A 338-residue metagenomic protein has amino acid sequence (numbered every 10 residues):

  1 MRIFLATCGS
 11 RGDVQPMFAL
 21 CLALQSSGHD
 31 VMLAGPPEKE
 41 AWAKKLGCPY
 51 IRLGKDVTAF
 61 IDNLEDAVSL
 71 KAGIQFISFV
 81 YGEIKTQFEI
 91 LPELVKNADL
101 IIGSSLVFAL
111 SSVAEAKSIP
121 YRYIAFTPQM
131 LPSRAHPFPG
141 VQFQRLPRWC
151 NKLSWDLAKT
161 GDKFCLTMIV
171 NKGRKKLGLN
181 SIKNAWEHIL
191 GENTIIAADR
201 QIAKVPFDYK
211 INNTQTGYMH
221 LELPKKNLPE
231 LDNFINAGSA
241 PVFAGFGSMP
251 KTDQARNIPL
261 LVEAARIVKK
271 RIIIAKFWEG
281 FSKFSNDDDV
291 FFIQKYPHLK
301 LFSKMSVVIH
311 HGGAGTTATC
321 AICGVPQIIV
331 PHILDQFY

Functional and structural regions predicted by a protein language model:
M1-P49: N-terminal subdomain of nucleotide-sugar transferases
C21, L100-G103, Q294-Y338: A donor-sugar binding/catalytic signature common to diverse glycosyltransferases and related nucleotide-sugar
L33-F76, Q144-N151: Conserved nucleotide-sugar phosphate-binding/catalytic loop shared by glycosyltransferases and other
K39-L46, S111-A116, H188-I189, A203-I211 (+2 more regions): Short loop/helix-cap segments at secondary-structure boundaries that form the rim of catalytic
L70-Y81, R134-K176: Alpha-helical membrane-targeting segments
I84-K152, Q201-I202: Conserved nucleotide-sugar donor-interacting segment of glycosyltransferase catalytic cores, predominantly GT-B
L166-Y218: Long, low-complexity segments enriched in small/aliphatic residues
A198-V307: Donor-nucleotide binding loops and adjacent catalytic segments primarily of GT-B fold Leloir glycosyltransferases
